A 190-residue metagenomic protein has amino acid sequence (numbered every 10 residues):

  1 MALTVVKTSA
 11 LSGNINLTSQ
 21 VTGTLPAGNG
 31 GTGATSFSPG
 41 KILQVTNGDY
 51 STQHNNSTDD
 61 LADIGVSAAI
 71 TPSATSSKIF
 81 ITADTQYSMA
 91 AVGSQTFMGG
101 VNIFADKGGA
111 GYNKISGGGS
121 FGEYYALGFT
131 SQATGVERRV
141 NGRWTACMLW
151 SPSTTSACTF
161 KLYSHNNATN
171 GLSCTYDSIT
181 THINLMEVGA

Functional and structural regions predicted by a protein language model:
M1-Q53, A190: Glycine-rich, low-complexity segments
G48-D49, H54-N55, D60, T71-A157 (+1 more regions): Terminal beta-strand-rich extracellular "head" domains that mediate receptor/glycan or other ligand binding
V66-A68: Extended, low-complexity regulatory regions
